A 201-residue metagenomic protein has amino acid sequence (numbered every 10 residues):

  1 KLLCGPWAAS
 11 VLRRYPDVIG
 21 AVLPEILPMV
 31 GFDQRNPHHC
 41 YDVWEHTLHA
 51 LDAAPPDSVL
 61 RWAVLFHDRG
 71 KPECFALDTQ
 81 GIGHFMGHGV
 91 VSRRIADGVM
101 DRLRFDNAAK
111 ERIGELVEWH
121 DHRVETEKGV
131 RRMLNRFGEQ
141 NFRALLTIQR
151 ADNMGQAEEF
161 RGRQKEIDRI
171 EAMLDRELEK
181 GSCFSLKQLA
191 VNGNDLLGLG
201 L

Functional and structural regions predicted by a protein language model:
K1-A9: Non-catalytic interface/linker regions that flank or bridge core catalytic/transmembrane domains
W7-A8, G20, V59, H122: Generic structural signal for secondary-structure transition and capping sites
V18-E25: Proline-centered turn/helix-capping motifs that create local helix->coil transitions or kinks
P28-M29, N36, H46-H49, A53-L201: C-terminal subdomains that position terminal phosphate/3'-OH groups for nucleotidyl transfer/ligation, primarily on
H38-Y41: Short Gly/Pro-enriched turn/cap motifs at secondary-structure boundaries
